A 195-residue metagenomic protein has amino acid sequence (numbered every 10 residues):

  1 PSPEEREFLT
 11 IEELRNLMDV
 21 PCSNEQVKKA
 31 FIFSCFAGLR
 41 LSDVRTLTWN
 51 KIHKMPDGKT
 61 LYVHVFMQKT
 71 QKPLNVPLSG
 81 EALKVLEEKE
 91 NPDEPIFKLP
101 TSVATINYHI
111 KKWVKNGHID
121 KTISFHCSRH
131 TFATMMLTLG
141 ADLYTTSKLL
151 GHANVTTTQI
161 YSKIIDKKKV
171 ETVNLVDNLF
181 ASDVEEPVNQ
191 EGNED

Functional and structural regions predicted by a protein language model:
P1-L41, R45: Basic, Lys/Arg- and aromatic-enriched nucleic-acid-binding interface segment
P3, M67-E87, N91-K112: C-terminal catalytic core of Y-nucleophile DNA break-rejoin enzymes
F8, M67-Q71, L150-L175: Catalytic-site neighborhood detector that most strongly recognizes the C-terminal catalytic loop/helix of tyrosine
I32, F36, S42-D43, K112 (+3 more regions): C-terminal catalytic core of tyrosine-transesterase DNA break-rejoin enzymes
K51-G58, D120-T122, A141-S162: Short, polar N-cap/turn motifs at the start of nucleic acid-interacting alpha helices
Y62, P73-P77, V173: Well-ordered beta-strand positions in beta-sheet-rich domains
P100-A104, D120-G140: Short basic/aromatic active-site micro-motif
D177-D195: C-terminal secondary-structure termini that scaffold catalytic or DNA-interacting sites
